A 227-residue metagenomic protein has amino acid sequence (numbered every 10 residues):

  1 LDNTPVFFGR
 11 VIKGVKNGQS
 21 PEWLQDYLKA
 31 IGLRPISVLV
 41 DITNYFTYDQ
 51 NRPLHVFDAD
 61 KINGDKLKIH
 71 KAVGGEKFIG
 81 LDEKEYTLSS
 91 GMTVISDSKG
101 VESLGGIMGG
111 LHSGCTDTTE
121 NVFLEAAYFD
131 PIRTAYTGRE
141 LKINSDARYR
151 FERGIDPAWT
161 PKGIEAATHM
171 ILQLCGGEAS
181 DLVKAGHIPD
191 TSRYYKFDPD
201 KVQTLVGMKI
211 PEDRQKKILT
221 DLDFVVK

Functional and structural regions predicted by a protein language model:
L1-K227: RNA/tRNA-interacting regions in translation and RNA-turnover enzymes
